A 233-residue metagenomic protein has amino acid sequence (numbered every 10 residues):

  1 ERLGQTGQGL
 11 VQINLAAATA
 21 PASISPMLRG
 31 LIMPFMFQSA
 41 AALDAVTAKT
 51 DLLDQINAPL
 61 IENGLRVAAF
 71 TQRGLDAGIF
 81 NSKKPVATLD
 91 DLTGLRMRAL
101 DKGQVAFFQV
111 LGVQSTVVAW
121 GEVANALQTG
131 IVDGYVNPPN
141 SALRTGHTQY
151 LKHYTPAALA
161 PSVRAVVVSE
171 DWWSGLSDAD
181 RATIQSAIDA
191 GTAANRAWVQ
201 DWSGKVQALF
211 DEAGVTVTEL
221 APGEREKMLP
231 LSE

Functional and structural regions predicted by a protein language model:
E1-L43, D51-L52, A58-E233: N-terminal secretory/targeting leader peptides
